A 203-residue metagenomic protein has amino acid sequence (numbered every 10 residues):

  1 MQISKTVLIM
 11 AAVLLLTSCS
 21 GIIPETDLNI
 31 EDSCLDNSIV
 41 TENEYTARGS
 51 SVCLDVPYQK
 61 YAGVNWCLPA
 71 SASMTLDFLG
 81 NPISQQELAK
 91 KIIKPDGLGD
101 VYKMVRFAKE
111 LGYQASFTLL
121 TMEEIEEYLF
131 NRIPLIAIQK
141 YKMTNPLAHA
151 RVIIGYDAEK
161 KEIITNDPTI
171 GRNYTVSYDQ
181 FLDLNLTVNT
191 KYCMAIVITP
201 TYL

Functional and structural regions predicted by a protein language model:
M1-L8: Bacterial N-terminal signal peptides that target proteins for export
I9-V13: Hydrophobic helical h-region of N-terminal Sec-dependent signal peptides in bacterial secretory/periplasmic proteins
T17-S18: C-terminal motif of bacterial Sec signal peptides marking the signal peptidase cleavage site
I23-V40, D96, Y156-L203: Noncatalytic regulatory segments and standalone regulatory/sensor domains
L28-T118, Y192, I198-L203: Cysteine-nucleophile protease catalytic domains, especially the papain-like/related folds used in DUB/UBL proteases
K91, F107, Y128, F181-T187: Residues that form generic nucleotide/phosphate-binding pockets
T118-P168, Y174, Y202: Active-site-adjacent substructure of cysteine-protease-like catalytic cores
